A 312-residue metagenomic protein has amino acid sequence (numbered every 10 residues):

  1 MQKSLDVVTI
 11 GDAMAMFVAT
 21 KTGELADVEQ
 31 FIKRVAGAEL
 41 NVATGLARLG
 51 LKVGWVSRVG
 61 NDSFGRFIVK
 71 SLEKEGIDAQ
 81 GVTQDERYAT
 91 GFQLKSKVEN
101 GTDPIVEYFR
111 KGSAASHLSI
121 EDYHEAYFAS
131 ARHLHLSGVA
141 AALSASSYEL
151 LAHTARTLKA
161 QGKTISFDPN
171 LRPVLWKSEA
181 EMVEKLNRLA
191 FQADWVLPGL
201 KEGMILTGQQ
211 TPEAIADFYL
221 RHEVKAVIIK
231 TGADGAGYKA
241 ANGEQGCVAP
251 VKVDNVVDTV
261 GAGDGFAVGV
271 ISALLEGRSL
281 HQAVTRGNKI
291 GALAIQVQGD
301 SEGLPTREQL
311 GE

Functional and structural regions predicted by a protein language model:
M1-D78: Glycine-rich phosphate/adenosyl-contacting loop at the front of the ribokinase-like
M1-V8, R156, A160, G208-E312: Conserved phosphate-binding/catalytic region of the ribokinase-like
A13, P169, G265: Active-site metal-binding loops of divalent metal-dependent hydrolases
L46, G199, G263: Short, conserved phosphate/pyrophosphate- and ester-handling motifs at nucleotide-, phospho-/glycolipid
K52-G138, G311-E312: Conserved N-terminal subdomain of the carbohydrate kinase-like
K52-V53, A79, K163-I165, V227: Hydrophobic anchor at the start of a short beta-strand that flanks the dinucleotide cofactor-binding loop
S63-I77, V183-Q192, A216, K252: Short, electropositive alpha-helical surface patch
H133, V139-D217, D234-G235: Conserved beta-alpha-beta core of the PfkB/ribokinase-like small-molecule kinase fold
